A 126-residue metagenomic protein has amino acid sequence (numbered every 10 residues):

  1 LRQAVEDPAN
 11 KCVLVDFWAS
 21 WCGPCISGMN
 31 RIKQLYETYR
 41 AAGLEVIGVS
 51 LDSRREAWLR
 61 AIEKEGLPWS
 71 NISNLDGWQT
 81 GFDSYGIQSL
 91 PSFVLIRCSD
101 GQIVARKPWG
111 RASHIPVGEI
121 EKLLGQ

Functional and structural regions predicted by a protein language model:
L1-V13: A short beta-strand-turn-helix
A9-K11, A41, L67, I87: Active-site acidic short loop of glycosyltransferases
K11-V13, F17-W21, S89: Short pre-active-site segment immediately N-terminal to redox-active cysteine/selenocysteine motifs in thiol-based
L14-V15, V46, F93: Hydrophobic beta-strand anchors of alpha/beta hydrolase catalytic cores
F17-Q34: Conserved redox-active cysteine motifs that mediate thiol-disulfide chemistry, especially di-cysteine Cys-X(1-2)-Cys
Q34, A57-K64: Short alpha-helix adjacent to the SAM-binding motif of class I
A42-A57, G66-W78: Thiol-based oxidoreductase modules, predominantly thioredoxin-like and allied folds used for disulfide exchange
L67, N74-L124: Thiol/disulfide oxidoreductase modules built on the thioredoxin-like
